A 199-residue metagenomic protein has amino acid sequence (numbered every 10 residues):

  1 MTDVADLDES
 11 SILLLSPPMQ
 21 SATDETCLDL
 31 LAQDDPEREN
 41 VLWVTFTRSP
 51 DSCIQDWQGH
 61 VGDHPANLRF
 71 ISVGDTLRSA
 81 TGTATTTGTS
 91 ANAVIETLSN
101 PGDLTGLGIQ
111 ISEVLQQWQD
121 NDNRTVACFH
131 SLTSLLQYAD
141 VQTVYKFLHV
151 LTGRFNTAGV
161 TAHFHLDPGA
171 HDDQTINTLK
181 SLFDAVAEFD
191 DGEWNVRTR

Functional and structural regions predicted by a protein language model:
M1-Q58: Glycine-rich P-loop/Walker A and Walker A-like loops and their local beta1-loop-alpha1 context in P-loop NTPases
L14, V126-F129, H163: Structural motif
M19-T23, S49-D51, L77-R78, T133-A139 (+1 more regions): Short acidic, S/G/P-rich loop/turn micro-motifs used as interaction or catalytic elements
E37, H64, S181-F183: Short, structured coil segments at secondary-structure junctions
L42-T47, F70-V73, H163-L166: Short internal beta-strands
L77-K146, V150: Phosphate-binding/switch loop-helix module in NTP-utilizing enzymes
K146-A170: Substrate-engagement module of ASCE P-loop NTPases
H165-R199: Phosphate-binding/switch region of NTP-binding enzymes
